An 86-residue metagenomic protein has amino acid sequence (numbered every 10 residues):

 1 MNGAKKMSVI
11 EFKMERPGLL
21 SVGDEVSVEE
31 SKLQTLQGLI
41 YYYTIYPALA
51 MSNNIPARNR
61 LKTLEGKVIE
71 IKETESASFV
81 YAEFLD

Functional and structural regions predicted by a protein language model:
M1-M7: Short, basic/aromatic beta-hairpin or loop at an interaction surface
V9-R16: Short alpha-helix capping/helix-loop boundary micro-motifs
G23-V26: Loop/turn positions that initiate beta-strands
E29-S31: Short, surface-exposed secondary-structure boundary micro-motifs
L33-Y46: Short, Lys/Arg- and Gly-enriched loop/turn segments at beta-strand edges
L49-L64: Acidic, low-complexity, intrinsically disordered interaction modules
R60-D86: Short, compact, well-ordered microdomains
